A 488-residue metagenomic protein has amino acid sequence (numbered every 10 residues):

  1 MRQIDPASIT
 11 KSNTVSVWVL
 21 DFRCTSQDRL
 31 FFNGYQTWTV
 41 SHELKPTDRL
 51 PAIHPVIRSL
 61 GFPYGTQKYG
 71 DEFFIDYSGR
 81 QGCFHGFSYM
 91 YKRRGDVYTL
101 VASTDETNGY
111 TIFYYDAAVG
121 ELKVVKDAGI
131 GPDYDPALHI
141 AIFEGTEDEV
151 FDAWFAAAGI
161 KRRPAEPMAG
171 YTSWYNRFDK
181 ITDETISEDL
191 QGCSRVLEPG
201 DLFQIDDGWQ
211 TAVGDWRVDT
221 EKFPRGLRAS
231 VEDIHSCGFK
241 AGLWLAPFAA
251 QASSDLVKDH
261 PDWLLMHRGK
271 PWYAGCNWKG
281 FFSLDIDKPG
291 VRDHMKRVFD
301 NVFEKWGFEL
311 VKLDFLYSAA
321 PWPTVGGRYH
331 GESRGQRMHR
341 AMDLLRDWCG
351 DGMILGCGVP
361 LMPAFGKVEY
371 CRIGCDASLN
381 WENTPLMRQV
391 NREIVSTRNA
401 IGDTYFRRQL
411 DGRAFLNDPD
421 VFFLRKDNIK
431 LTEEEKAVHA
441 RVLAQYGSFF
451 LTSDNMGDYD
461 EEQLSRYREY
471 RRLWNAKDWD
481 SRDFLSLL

Functional and structural regions predicted by a protein language model:
M1-D201: Carbohydrate-recognition beta-sandwich/jelly-roll modules in extracellular/periplasmic carbohydrate-active proteins
P167-Y171, N176-D300, K305-R328: Aromatic-lined carbohydrate-binding/catalytic grooves of carbohydrate-active enzymes
R177-I181, Q210-V213, F248-S253, S318-W322 (+5 more regions): Flexible loop/turn segments at secondary-structure boundaries
V196-P199, S236-G238, D347-G352, L473-K477: Structural alpha-beta junctions
L227-I234, E332-G352: Alpha-helix-loop-beta-strand connector modules within alpha/beta enzyme cores
V257-P289, R340-D458: Glycan-recognition surfaces
T324-E332, K367-E369: Short glycine/threonine-rich loop-to-helix capping motif typified by GTGT followed within a few residues by an Asp-Pro
N455-L488: Non-catalytic C-terminal accessory modules of carbohydrate-active enzymes
